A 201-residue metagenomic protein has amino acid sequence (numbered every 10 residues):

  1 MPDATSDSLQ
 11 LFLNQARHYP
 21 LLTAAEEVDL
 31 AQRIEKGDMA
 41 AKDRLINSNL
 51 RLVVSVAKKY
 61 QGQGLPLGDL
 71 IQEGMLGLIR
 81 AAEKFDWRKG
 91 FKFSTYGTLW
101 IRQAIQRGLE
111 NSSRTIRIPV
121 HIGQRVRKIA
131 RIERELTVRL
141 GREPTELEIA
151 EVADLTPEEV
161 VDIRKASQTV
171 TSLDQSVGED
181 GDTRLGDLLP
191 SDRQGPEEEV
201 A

Functional and structural regions predicted by a protein language model:
P2-I118, Q124-R139, E148, E159 (+1 more regions): Alpha-helical promoter-recognition and RNA polymerase-docking modules of transcription initiation factors, dominated by
I46-N47, R117-I118, R164, E179-D182: Short, structured secondary-structure boundary patches
E133-V177: Long, charge-dense, solvent-exposed interaction surfaces that engage phosphate-rich ligands
T169-G195: Amphipathic heptad-repeat alpha-helical coiled-coil/stalk segments that mediate oligomerization, filament/stalk
